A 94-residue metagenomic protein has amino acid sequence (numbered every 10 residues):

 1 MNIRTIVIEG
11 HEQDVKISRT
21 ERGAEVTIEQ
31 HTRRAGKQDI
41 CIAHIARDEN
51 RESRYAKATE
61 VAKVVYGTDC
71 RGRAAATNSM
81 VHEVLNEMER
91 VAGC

Functional and structural regions predicted by a protein language model:
N2-I40: Amphipathic, interaction-prone secondary-structure segments
I3, K37-C94: Mixed-charge, Lys/Arg-enriched low-complexity segments
